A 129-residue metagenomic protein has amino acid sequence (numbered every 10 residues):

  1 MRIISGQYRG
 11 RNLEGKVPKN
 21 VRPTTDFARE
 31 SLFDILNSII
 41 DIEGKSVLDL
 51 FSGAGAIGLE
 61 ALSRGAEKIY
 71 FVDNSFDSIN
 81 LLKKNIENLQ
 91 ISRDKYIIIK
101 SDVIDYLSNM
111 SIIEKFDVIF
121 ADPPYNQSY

Functional and structural regions predicted by a protein language model:
M1-Y129: Class I S-adenosyl-L-methionine-dependent methyltransferase catalytic core
